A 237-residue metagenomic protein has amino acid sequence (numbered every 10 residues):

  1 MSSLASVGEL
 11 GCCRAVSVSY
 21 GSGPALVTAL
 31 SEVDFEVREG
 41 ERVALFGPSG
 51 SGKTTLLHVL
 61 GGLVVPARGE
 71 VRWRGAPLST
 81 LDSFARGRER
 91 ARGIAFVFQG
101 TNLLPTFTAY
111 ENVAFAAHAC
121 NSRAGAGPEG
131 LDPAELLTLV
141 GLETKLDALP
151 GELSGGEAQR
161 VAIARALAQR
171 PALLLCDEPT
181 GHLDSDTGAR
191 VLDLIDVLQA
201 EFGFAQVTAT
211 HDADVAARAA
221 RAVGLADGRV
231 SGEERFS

Functional and structural regions predicted by a protein language model:
P24-V27, L78-A95: ABC ATPase NBD coupling module
G61: Helix-to-loop junction immediately C-terminal to a conserved catalytic motif
G69-P77: Conserved ABC transporter NBD signature motif
A91, A148, Q169: Conserved signature/switch motifs of ABC ATPase nucleotide-binding domains
F107-A116: Short coil-to-helix segment of the ABC ATPase nucleotide-binding domain corresponding to the Q-loop/switch region
L149-L153, E157-Q159: Conserved ABC ATPase signature
L174-D177: Catalytic Walker B motif of ABC-type/P-loop ATPase nucleotide-binding domains
